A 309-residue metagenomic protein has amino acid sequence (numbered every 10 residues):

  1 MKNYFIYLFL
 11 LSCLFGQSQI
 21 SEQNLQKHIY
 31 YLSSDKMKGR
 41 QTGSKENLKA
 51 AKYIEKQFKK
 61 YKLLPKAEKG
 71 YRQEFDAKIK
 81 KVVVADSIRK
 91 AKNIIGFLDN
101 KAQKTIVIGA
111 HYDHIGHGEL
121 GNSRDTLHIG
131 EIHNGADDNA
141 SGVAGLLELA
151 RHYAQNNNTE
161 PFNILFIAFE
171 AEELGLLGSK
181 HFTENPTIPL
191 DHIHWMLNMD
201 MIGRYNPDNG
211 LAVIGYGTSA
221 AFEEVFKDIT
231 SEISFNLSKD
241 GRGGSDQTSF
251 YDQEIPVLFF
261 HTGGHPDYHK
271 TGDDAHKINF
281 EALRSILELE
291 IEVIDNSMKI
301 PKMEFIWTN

Functional and structural regions predicted by a protein language model:
M1-I20: Bacterial Sec-dependent N-terminal signal peptides
I20, N24-K27, Y31, K45-K60 (+9 more regions): Extracytoplasmic/secreted proteins, especially bacterial periplasmic and envelope-associated proteins
I20-K49, Y61, P65-A67, D76 (+2 more regions): N-terminal capping segment at the start of a domain
S21-M37, Y53-Y61, P65, K92-I167 (+1 more regions): Catalytic-core environment of secreted peptidases
D35-K45, K80-A85, H128-N139, A168-F169 (+3 more regions): Second-shell loop/turn segments in exported
R40-L98: A non-catalytic alpha/beta surface segment that caps or lines the substrate-entry region of metallo-dependent hydrolase
F169-G264, N279: Metal-dependent peptidase/peptidase-like ectodomains
P266-N309: His/Asp/Glu-rich mid-to-C-terminal helical/loop segments that flank catalytic regions of hydrolases
